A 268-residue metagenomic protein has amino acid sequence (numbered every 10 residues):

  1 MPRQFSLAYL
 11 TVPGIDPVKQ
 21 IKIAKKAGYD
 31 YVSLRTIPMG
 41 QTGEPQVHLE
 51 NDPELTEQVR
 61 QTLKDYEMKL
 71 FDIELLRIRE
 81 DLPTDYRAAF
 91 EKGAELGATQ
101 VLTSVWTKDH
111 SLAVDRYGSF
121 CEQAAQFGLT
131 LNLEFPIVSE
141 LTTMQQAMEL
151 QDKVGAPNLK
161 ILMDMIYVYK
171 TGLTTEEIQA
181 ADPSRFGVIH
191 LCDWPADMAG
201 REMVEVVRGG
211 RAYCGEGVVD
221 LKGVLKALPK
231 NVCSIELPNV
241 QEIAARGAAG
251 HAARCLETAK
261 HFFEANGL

Functional and structural regions predicted by a protein language model:
M1-Y9, P13-Y31, E54-Q58, K64 (+3 more regions): Histidine-acidic metal/acid-base catalytic patches
S6-A8, P45-V47, L75-I78, W106-K108 (+2 more regions): Short, contiguous strand/loop micro-motifs
T11-P13, T36-P38, L76-R79, W106-D109 (+4 more regions): Active-site-proximal loop/turn and secondary-structure-junction residues that shape catalytic pockets, frequently
S33, D72, L102, N132 (+2 more regions): Conserved beta-strand positions in the central sheet of alpha/beta enzyme cores
S33-Q58: Glycine-rich, proline-tolerant flexible connector loops at the mouths of alpha/beta enzymes
G40-Q46, L133, Q241-A245: A short acidic, helix-capping loop that chelates divalent metal ions and anchors anionic groups
E50-P53, E80, S111, L141 (+1 more regions): Conserved phosphate-coordination/catalytic loops
T62-I161, K170, N266: Active-site acidic/histidine proton-transfer and metal-coordination neighborhood in alpha/beta enzyme cores
